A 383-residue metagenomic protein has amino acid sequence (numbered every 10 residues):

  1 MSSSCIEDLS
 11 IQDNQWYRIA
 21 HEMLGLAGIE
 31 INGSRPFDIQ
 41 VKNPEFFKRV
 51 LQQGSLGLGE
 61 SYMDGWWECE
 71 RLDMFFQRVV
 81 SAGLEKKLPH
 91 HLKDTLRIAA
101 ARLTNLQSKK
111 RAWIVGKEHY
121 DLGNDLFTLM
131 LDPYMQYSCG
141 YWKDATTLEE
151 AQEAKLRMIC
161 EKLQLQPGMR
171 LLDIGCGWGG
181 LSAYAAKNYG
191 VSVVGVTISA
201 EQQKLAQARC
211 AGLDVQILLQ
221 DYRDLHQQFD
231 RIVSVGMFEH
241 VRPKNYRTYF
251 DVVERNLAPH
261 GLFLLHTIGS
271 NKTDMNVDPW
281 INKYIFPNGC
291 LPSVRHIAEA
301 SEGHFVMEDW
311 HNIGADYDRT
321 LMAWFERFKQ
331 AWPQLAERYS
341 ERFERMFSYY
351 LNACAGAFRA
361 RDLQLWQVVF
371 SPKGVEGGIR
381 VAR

Functional and structural regions predicted by a protein language model:
M1-E153, M158: Feature captures hydrophobic
G168-G175: Conserved class I S-adenosyl-L-methionine
W178-Y189: Conserved SAM-binding loop of SAM-dependent methyltransferases across substrates and taxa, primarily the Class I
A211-Y222: Conserved SAM-binding strand-loop segment of SAM-dependent methyltransferases
R223-I232: A short acidic, Gly/Pro-enriched loop at the edge of an enzyme's catalytic core that lines a small-molecule cofactor
R247-P259: A short glycine-rich, Lys/Arg-flanked "PGG" loop and its adjoining helix->strand segment in the class I
H260-I268: Conserved beta-strand signature within the Rossmann-like core of class I S-adenosyl-L-methionine
I268-G378, R383: Substrate-binding/catalytic lobe of Class I Rossmann-like enzymes that use SAM or dcSAM, i.e., the mid-to-C-terminal
